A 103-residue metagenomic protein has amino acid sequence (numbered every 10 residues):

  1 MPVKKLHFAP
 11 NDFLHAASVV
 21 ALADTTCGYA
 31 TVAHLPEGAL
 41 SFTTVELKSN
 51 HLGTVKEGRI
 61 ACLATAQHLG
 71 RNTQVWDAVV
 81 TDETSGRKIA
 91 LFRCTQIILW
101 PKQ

Functional and structural regions predicted by a protein language model:
M1-L14: Catalytic strand-loop segment that frames the active site of acyl-thioester-processing enzymes
K5-H7, Y29, I98-W100: Feature marks short, surface-exposed loop/turn motifs that line or immediately flank catalytic pockets and channel
L14-E37: Active-site helix/loop of acyl-thioester processing domains in fatty-acid/polyketide metabolism, spanning hotdog-fold
F42, G53-E57, A61-Q103: HotDog/MaoC-like acyl-thioester-processing domains
